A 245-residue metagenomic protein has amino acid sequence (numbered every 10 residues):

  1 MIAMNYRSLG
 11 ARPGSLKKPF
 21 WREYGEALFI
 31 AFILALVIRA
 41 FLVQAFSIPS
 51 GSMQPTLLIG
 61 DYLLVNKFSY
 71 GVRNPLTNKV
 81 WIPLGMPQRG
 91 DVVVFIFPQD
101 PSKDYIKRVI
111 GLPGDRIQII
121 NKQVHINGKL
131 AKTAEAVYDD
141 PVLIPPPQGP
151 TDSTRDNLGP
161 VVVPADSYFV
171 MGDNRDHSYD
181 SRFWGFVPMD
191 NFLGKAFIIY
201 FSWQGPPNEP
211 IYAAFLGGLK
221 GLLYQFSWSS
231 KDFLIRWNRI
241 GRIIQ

Functional and structural regions predicted by a protein language model:
I2-R22, V37, F41-S47, S52-Q245: Soluble "head" domains of membrane/secretory-pathway proteins
